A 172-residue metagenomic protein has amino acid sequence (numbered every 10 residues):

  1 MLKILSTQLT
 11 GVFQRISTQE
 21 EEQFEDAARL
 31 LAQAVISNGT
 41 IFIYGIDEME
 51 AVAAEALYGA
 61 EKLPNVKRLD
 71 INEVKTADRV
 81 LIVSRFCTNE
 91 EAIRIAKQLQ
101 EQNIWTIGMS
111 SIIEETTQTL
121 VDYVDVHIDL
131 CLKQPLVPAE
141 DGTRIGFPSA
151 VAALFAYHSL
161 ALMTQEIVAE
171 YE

Functional and structural regions predicted by a protein language model:
M1, Q23-D26, E48, A152: Short, contiguous, pocket-lining structural segments that sit at or immediately flank catalytic/ligand-binding sites
M1-T18: Generic N-terminal amphipathic, Lys/Arg-enriched alpha-helix
L5-T7, E21-F24, N72-V74, N89: Long, low-complexity, intrinsically disordered N-terminal extensions of eukaryotic proteins, enriched
T10-F13, L136, Q165-E172: Internal, active-site/partner-interface "lid" segment
S17-E21, V83-F86: Short, flexible loop segments at the rims of nucleotide/cofactor-binding pockets, characterized by
T18-E22, P148-V151: Short, surface-exposed alpha-helical recognition segments that flank or form part of ligand/macromolecule-binding
Q19-I36: A short, well-structured juxtamembrane/interface segment
G39-T40, I46-Q165: Glycine-rich phosphate-binding loops that contact phosphosugars or nucleotide phosphates
